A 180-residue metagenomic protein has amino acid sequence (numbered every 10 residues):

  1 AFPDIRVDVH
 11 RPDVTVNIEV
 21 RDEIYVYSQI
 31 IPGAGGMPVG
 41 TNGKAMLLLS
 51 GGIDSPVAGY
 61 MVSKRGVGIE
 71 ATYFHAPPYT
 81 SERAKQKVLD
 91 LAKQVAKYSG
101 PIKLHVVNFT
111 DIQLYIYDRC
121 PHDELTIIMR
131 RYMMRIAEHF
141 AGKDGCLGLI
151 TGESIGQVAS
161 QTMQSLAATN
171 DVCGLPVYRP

Functional and structural regions predicted by a protein language model:
A1-M46, G59-I102, T110-D111, D171: RNA-binding accessory domains that recognize and position tRNA/RNA substrates
Q29-N42, Q113, R119-P180: Active-site adenylate/phosphate-handling loop in enzymes that bind or generate adenylated species
L47, A71-Y73, V106, T151 (+1 more regions): Structural beta-sheet core signal
S50, M61-G66, F140-D144: Alpha-helix C-terminal capping segments
I53-S55: Hydrophobic/small residue at the entry helix of a nucleotide-binding pocket
V57, R83-D90, V107, E124 (+2 more regions): Conserved active-site and cofactor/substrate-binding residues in soluble primary-metabolism enzymes
K103-L104, F109-R119: A mobile "lid/hinge" subdomain adjacent to the ATP/sugar-phosphate binding pocket shared across diverse ATP-dependent
